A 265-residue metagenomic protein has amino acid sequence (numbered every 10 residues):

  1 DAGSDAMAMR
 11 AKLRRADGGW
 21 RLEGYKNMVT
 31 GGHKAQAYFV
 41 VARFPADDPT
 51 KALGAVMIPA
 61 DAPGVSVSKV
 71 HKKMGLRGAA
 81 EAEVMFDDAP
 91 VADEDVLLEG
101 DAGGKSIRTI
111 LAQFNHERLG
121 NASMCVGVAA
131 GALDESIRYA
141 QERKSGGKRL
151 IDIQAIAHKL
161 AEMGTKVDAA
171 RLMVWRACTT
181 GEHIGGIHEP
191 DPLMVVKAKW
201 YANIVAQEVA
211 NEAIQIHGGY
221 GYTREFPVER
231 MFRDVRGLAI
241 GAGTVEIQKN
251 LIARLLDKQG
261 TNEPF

Functional and structural regions predicted by a protein language model:
D1-S4, M28-G31, F44-D47, K73-A80: Short Gly/Pro-enriched turn/cap motifs at secondary-structure boundaries
A2-K12: Active-site-adjacent elements of ketosynthase-type condensing enzymes
A6, R15-W20, M85, G104 (+1 more regions): Alpha-helical interface subdomain recognition
A6-A8, H33-A35, K51, A79-E81 (+1 more regions): Short, solvent-exposed loop/turn segments at the edges of secondary structure
A8, D61-P90: Flexible, small-/acidic-enriched active-site or ligand-binding loops
R10-K12, A37-V41, A55-M57, E81-D88 (+2 more regions): Conserved hydrophobic/aromatic beta-strand scaffold that supports enzyme active sites
G19, E23-V67: A short core secondary-structure module
D87-R108: Long, acidic (Asp/Glu-rich), low-complexity accessory segments flanking structured domains
